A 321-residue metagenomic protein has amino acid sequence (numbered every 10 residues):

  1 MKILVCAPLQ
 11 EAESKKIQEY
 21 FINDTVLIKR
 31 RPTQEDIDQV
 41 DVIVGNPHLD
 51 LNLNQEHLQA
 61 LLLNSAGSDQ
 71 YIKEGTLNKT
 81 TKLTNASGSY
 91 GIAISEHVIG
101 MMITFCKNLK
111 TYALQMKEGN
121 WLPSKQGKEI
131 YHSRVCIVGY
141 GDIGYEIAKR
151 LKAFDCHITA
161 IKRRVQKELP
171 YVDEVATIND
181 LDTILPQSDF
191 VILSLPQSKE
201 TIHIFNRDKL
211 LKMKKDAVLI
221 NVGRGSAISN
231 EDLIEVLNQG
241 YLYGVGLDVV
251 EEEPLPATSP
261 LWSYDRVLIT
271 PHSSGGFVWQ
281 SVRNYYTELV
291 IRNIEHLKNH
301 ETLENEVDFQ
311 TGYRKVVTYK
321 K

Functional and structural regions predicted by a protein language model:
M1-D41, K321: N-terminal glycine-/charge-rich "phosphate-binding" loop or analogous flexible N-terminal tail
K15-E19, Q34-D38, L51-E56, Y71-K79 (+2 more regions): Short loop/helix-cap segments at secondary-structure boundaries that form the rim of catalytic
D41-M116: Phosphate/diphosphate ligand-binding glycine-rich loop within oxidoreductases
P47, S65, L195, V222-G223 (+1 more regions): Glycine-rich, N-terminal phosphate-binding loop of Rossmann-like dinucleotide-binding domains
Y112-E146: Glycine-rich NAD(P)-binding loop of Rossmann-like domains
T159: Conserved beta-strand positions in the Rossmann-like core of class I SAM-dependent methyltransferases
V165-P260: Rossmann-like adenosine-cofactor binding region
D216, V222-K321: Rossmann-like dinucleotide-binding domain for NAD(H)/NADP(H)
